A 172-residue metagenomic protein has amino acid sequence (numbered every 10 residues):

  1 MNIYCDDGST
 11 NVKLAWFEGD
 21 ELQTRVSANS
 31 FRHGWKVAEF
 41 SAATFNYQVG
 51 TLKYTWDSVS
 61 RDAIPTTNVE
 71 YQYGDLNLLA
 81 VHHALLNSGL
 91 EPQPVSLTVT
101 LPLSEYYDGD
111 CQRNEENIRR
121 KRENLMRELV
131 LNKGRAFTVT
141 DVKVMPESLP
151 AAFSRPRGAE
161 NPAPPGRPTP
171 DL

Functional and structural regions predicted by a protein language model:
M1-P165: Nucleotide/phosphate-binding catalytic cleft detector across ATP-hydrolyzing and phosphate-transferring enzymes
P164-L172: Internal active-site segments that recognize and position negatively charged phosphoryl groups and nucleotide moieties
